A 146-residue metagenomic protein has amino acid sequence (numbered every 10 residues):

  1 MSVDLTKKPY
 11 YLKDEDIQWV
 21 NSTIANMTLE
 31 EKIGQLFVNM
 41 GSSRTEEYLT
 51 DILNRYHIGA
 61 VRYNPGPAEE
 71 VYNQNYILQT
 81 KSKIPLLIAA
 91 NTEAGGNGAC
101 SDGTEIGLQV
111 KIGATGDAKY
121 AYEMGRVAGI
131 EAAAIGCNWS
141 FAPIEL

Functional and structural regions predicted by a protein language model:
M1-H57: Preference for extracellular/luminal or secreted protein segments
S42-L146: Enzymes and membrane/adaptor proteins characterized by extended Gly/Ser/Thr/Asp/Glu-rich, aromatic-dotted
